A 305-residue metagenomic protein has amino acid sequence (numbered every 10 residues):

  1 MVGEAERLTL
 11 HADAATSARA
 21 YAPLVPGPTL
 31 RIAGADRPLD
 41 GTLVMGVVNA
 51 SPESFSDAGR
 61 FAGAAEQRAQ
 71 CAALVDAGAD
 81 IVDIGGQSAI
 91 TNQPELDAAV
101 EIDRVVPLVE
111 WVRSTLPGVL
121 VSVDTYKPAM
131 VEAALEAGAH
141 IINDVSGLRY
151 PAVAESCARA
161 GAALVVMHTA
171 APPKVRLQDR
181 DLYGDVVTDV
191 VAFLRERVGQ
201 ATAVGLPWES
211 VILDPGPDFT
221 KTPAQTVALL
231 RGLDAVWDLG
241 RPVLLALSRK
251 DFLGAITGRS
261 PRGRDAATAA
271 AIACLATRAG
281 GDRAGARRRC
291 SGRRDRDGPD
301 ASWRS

Functional and structural regions predicted by a protein language model:
M1-V25: N-terminal accessory interaction module
L10, Y21-P23, I32, S54-C71 (+7 more regions): Active-site-adjacent loop and "lid" segments of alpha/beta metabolic enzymes
A20-D40: N-terminal carbohydrate-binding accessory modules
L39-G46, A73-G86: N-terminal glycine-rich anion-binding loops that anchor highly charged ligand groups
N49-E53: Short polar catalytic/cofactor-binding loops
